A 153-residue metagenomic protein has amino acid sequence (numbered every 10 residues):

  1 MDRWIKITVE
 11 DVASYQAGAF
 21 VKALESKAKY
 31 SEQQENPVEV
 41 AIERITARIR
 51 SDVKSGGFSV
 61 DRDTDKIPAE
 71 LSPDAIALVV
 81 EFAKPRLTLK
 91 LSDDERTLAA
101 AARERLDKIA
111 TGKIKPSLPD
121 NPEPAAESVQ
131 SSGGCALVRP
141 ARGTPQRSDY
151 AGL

Functional and structural regions predicted by a protein language model:
M1-L71, S132-L153: Conserved short "hinge" loops at termini or chain/domain junctions
W4, E81-L153: Short loop/turn elements at secondary-structure junctions
P73-F82: Elongated alpha-helical scaffolds
